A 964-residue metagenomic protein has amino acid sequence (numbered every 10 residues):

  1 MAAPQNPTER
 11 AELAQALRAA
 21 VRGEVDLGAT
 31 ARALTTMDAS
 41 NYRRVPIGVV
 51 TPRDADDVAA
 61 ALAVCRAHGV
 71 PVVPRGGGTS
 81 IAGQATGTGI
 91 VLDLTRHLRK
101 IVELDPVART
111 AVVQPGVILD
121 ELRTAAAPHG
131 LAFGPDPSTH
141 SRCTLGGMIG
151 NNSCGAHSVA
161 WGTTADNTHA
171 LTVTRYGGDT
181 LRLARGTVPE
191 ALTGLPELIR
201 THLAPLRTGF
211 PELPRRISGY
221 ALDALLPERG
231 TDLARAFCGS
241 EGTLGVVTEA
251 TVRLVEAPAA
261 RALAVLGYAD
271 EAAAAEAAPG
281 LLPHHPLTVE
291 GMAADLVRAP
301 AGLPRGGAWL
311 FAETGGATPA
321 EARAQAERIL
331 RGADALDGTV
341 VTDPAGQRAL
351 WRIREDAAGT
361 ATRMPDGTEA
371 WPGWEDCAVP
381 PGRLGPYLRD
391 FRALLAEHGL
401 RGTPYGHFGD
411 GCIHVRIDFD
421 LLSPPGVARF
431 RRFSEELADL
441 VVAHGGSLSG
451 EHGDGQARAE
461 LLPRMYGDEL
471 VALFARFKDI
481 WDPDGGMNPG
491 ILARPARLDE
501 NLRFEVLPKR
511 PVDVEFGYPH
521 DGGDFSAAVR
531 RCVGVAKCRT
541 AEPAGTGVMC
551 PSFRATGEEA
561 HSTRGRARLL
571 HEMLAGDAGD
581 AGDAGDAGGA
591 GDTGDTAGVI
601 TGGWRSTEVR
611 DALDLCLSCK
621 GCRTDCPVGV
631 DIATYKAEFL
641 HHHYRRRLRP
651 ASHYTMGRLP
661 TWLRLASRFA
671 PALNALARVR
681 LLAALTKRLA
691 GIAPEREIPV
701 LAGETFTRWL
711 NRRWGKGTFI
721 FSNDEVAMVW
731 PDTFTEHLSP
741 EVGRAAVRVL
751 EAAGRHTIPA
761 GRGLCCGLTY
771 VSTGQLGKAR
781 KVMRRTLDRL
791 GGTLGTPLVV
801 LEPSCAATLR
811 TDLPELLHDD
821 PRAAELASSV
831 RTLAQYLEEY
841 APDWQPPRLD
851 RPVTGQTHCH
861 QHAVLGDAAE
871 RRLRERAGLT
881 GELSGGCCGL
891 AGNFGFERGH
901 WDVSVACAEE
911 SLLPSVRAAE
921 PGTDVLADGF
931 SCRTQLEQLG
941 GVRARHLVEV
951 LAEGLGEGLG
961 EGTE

Functional and structural regions predicted by a protein language model:
M1-A67, G77-R109, W161, T243 (+5 more regions): N-terminal flexible segment immediately upstream of the FAD-binding catalytic core in FAD-dependent oxidoreductases
L17, S40-V72, I90, L94-P137 (+6 more regions): N-terminal glycine-rich flavin-associated loop
A31, I81-G83, T139-L145, S218-A221 (+18 more regions): A glycine-rich phosphate-binding loop feature that marks nucleotide/adenosyl-phosphate handling sites
S40, M148-G150, C154, S158-R352 (+3 more regions): C-terminal substrate-binding/cap subdomain adjacent to the FAD-binding core in PCMH-type and related FAD-linked
L225-L244, A262, L266-H284, L384 (+9 more regions): Long hydrophobic segments that form regular secondary structure
A250, A257, A275-A278, L282-T368 (+8 more regions): Terminal amphipathic helices with adjacent charged low-complexity linkers/tails
A443-S447, G455-A612, T634, E638-L648 (+2 more regions): Ferredoxin-type iron-sulfur electron-transfer modules and their immediate structural context
D482, P489, A633-E964: Iron-sulfur cluster-binding electron-transfer modules in prokaryotic oxidoreductases
